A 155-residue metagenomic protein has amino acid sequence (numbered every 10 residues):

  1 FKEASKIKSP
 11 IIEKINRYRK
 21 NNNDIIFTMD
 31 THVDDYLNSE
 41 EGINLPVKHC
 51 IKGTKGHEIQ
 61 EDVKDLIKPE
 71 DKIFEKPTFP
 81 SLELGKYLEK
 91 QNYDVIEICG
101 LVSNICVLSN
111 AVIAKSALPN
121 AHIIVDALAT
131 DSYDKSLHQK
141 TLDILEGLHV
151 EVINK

Functional and structural regions predicted by a protein language model:
F1-I73, H122-I124, Q139-G147, E151-N154: Active-site acidic carboxylates
I11-R17, L108-L118: Histidine-anchored nucleotide/phosphate-binding helix
N22, N92-I96, N120: A general structural motif
T28-T31, P77, L101, L128: Active-site-proximal beta-strand/loop segments in catalytic clefts of secreted hydrolases
L37-S39, L84-K86, S109-N110, S136-L137: Short, well-ordered secondary-structure micro-motifs
G53-S103: Internal catalytic-core helix/loop-beta-alpha segment that presents or stabilizes conserved functional determinants
E97-L101, H122-K135, K155: A short glycine-rich beta-strand->turn/loop micro-motif centered on a GG-aromatic cluster
A114, T130-L142: Structured adenosyl-cofactor binding patch, chiefly the S-adenosyl-L-methionine
